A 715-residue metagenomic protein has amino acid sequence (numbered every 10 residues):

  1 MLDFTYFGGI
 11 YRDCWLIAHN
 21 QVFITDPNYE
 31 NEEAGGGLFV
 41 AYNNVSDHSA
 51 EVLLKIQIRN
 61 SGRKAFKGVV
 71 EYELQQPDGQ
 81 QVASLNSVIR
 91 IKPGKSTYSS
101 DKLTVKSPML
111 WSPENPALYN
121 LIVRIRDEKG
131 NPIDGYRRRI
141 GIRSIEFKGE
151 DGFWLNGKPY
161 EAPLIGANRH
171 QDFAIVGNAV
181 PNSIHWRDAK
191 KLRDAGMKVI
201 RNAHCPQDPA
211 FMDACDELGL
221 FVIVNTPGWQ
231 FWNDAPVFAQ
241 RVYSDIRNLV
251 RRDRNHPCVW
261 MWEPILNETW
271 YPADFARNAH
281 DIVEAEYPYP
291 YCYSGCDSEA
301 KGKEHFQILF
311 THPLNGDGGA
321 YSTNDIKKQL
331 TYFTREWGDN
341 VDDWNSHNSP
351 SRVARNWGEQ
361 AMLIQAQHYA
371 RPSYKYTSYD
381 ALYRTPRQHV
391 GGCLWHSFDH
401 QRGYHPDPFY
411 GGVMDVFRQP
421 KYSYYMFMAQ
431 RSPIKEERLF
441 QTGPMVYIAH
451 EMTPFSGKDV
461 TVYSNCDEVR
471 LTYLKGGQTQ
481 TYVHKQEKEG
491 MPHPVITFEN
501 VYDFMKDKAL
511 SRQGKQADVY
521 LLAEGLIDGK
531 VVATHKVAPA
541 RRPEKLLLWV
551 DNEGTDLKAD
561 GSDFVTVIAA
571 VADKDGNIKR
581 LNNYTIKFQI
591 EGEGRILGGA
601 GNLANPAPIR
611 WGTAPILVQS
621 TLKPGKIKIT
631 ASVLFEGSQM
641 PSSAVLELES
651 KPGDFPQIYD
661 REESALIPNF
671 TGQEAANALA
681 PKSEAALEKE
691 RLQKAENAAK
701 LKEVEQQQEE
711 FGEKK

Functional and structural regions predicted by a protein language model:
M1-N202, D245, W260-M261, F440-K715: Secreted/periplasmic carbohydrate-active enzymes, especially glycoside hydrolases
E146, H170-F173, N315, D339-N340 (+3 more regions): Active-site/binding-pocket entry motifs
W186-K191, V199-S423, F440-A449: Substrate-binding/catalytic cleft of secreted carbohydrate-active enzymes, primarily glycoside hydrolases
S432-R438: Surface-exposed loop/turn and intrinsically disordered segments
